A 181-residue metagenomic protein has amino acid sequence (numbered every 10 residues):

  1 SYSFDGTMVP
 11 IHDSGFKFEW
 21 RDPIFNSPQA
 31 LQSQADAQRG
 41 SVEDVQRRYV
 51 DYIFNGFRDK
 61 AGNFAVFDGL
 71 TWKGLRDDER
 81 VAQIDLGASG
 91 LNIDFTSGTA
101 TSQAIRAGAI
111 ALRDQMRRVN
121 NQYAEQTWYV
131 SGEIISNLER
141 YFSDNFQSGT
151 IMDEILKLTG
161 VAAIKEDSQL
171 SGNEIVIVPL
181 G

Functional and structural regions predicted by a protein language model:
S1-S14: Assembly/oligomerization interface modules of large self-assembling protein complexes
D13-A107: Alpha-helical scaffold segments that mediate packing/assembly in large oligomeric complexes
E19-R21, V130-I134, P179: Helix N-cap / beta->alpha transition motif
A37-G40, G108-Q115, I151: Short, hydrophobic/aromatic alpha-helical segments in well-folded domains
V45, Y49, A109-V119, I155 (+1 more regions): Hydrophobic, Leu/Ile/Phe/Ala-enriched alpha-helical segments that form helix-helix packing faces
Y49, I53, R117, N121-A124 (+1 more regions): Residue-level signal for secondary-structure boundary elements
G56-D59, V66, A100-Y141: Structured, hydrophobic secondary-structure cores that serve as assembly/anchoring elements
G87, S136-G181: Sequence/fold signature of self-assembling virion shell proteins
